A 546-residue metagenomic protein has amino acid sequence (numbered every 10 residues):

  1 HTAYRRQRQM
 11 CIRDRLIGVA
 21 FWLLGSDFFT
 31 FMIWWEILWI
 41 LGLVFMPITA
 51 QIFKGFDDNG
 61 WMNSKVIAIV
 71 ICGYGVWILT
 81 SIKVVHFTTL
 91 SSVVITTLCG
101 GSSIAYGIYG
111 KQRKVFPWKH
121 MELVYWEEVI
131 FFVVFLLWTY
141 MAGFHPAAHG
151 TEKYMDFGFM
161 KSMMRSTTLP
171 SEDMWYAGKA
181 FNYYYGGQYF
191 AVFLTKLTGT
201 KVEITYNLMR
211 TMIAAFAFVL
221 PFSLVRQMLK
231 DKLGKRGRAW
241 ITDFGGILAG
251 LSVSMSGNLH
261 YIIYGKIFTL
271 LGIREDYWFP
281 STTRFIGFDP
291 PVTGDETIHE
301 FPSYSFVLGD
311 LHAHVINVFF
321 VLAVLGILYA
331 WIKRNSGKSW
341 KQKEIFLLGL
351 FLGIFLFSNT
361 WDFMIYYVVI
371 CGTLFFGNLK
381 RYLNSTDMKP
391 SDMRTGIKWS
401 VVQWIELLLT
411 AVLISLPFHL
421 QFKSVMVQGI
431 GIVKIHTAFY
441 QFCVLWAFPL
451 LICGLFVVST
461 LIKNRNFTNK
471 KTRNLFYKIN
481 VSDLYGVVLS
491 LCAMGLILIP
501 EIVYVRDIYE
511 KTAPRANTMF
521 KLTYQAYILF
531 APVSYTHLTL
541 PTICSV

Functional and structural regions predicted by a protein language model:
H1-R8, I12-D14, H537-C544: Single conserved hydrophobic/aromatic residue that forms the stacking wall/gate of nucleotide- or nucleobase-binding
R5-Q9, R13-A20, I40, H86-A142 (+5 more regions): Start-transfer (signal-anchor) and selected internal transmembrane alpha helices of multi-pass inner/ER membrane
R6-Q9, R13-M121, G396, V402 (+3 more regions): Membrane-embedded, hydrophobic transmembrane alpha-helices
F28, M32, E36, K119-A323: Active-site lumenal/periplasmic loops and adjacent helix-entry segments of GT-C-fold, multi-pass membrane
F144-H145, L259-T297, M393-L538, S545-V546: Transmembrane helical bundles and short interhelical boundary loops of multi-pass, membrane-embedded
S305-L308, F346-N359: Membrane-interface alpha helices of multi-pass inner-membrane proteins
N335-G353, M388-I405, V488: Short hydrophobic alpha-helices at membrane interfaces in multi-pass membrane enzymes
Y367-F376: Hydrophobic transmembrane alpha-helices of multi-pass, membrane-embedded glycosylation machinery
